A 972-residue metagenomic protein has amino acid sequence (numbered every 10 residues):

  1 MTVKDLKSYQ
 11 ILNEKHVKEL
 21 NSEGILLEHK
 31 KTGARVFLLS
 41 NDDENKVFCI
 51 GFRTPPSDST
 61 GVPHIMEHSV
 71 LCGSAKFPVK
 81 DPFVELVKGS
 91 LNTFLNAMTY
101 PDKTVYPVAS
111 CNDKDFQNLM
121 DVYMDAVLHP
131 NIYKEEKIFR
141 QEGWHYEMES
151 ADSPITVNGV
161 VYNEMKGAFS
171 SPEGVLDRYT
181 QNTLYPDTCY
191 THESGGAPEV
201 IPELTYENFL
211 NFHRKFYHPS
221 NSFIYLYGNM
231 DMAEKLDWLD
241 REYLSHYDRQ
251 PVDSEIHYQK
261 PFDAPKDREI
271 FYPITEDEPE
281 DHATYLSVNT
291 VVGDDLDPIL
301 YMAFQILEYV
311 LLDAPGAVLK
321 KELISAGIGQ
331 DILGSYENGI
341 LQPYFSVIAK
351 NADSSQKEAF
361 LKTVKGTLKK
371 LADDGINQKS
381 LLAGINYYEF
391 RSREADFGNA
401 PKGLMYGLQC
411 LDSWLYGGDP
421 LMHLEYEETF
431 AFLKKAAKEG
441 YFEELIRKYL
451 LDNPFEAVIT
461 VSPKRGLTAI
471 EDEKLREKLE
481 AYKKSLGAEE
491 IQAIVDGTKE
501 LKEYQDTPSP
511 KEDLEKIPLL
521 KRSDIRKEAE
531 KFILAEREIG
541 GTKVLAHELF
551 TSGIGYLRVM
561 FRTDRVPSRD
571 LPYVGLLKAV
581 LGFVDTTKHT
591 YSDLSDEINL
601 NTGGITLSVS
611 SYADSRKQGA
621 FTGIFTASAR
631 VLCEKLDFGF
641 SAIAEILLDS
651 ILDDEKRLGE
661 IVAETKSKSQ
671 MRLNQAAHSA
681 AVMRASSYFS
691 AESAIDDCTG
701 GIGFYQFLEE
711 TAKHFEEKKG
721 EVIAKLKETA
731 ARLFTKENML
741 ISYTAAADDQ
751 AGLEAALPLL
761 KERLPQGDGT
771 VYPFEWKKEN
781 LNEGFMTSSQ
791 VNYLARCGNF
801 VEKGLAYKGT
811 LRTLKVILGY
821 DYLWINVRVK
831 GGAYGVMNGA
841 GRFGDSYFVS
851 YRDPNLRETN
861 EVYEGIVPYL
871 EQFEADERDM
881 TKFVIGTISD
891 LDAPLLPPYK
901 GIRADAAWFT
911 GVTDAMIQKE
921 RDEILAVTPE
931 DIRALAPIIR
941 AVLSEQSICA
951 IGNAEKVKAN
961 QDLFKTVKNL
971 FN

Functional and structural regions predicted by a protein language model:
M1-C49: Non-catalytic terminal extensions that flank enzyme cores
S40-D42, C49-G51, Y162, K166-S170 (+10 more regions): His/Glu-based metal-binding/catalytic segments typifying zinc-dependent metallopeptidases
N45-P55, D81-H129, E136-M148, G174-E199 (+10 more regions): M16 family metallopeptidases and their MPP-like homologs
V62, M66-V70, L577: Active-site His/Glu-centered metal-binding helix of metallohydrolases
F94, L210-R214, P273-E276, L319 (+12 more regions): Generic recognition of flexible, low-complexity loop/linker segments
S150-N221, Y225-Y243, Y247-T275, E280-H282 (+1 more regions): Hydrophobic, small-residue-rich alpha-helical packing segments that form membrane-like cores
N158, L210-E242, G701, V722-L757 (+1 more regions): Non-catalytic, conformational "gating/processing" segments within enzyme and secreted inhibitor domains
N211, F223, M232-P251, D374 (+2 more regions): Extended, regular secondary-structure scaffolds
